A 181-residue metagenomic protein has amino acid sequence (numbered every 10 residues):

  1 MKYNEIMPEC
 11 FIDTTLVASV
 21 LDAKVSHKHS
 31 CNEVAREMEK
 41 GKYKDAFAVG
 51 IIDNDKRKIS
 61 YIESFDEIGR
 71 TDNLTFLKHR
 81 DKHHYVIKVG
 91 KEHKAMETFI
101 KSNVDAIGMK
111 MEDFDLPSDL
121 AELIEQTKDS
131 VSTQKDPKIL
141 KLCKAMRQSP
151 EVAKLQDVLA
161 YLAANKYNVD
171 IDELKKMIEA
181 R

Functional and structural regions predicted by a protein language model:
M1-R181: Acidic, divalent-metal-binding catalytic cores of TOPRIM and closely related two-metal-ion phosphodiester/pyrophosphate
